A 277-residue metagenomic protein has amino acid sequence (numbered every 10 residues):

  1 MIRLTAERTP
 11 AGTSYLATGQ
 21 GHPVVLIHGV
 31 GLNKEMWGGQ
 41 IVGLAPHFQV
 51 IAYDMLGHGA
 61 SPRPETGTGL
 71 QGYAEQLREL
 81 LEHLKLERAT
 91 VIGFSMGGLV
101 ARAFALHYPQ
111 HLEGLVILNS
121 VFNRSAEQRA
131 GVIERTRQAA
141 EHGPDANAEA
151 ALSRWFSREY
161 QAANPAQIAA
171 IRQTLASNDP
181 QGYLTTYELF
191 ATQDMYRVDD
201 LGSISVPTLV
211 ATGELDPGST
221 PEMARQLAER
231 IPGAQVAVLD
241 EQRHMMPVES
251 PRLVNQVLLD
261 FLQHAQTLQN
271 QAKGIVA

Functional and structural regions predicted by a protein language model:
M1-V24, P46-Q49, L86-E87, M195 (+1 more regions): Alpha/beta-hydrolase fold catalytic core
R8-L16, E35-A45, I51-G93, H107 (+1 more regions): Active-site loop/oxyanion-hole signature of alpha/beta-hydrolase fold enzymes
G21, G29-L32, S95: Active-site glycine-rich loops that stabilize anionic/oxyanionic intermediates across multiple enzyme folds
R102-H107, L112-A148: Flexible "cap/lid" loop of the alpha/beta hydrolase fold
A126-A130, H142-G202: Conserved alpha/beta-hydrolase catalytic His-Asp/Glu region
I204, V210-T212: Short beta-strand/loop motif that positions the catalytic acidic residue of the alpha/beta-hydrolase fold
E214-S219: Acidic catalytic loop of the alpha/beta-hydrolase fold
Q242-N255: Catalytic histidine-centered segment of alpha/beta-hydrolase-like enzymes
